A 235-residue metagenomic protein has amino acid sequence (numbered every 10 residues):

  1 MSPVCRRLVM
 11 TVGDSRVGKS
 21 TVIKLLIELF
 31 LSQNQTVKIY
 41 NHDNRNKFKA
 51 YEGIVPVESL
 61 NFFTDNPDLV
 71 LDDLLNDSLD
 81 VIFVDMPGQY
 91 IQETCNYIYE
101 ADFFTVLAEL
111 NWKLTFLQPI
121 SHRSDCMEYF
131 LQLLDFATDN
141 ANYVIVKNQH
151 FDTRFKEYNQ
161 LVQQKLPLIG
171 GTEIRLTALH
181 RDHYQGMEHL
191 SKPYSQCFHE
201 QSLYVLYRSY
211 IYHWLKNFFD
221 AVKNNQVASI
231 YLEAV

Functional and structural regions predicted by a protein language model:
T11: Hydrophobic anchor at the beta1->P-loop junction of P-loop NTPases
S15-R16: Walker A (P-loop) phosphate-binding loop of P-loop NTPases
K19: Conserved lysine of the Walker
V22, L26: Hydrophobic positions on the alpha1 helix immediately C-terminal to the Walker A/P-loop
N34-F48: Short beta-strand-centered segment that lines the nucleotide-binding/catalytic pocket of NTP-utilizing
R45-L60: P-loop NTPase switch/communication element
D80-I98: Switch II (G3) loop of P-loop NTPases
Q92-M187: Conserved catalytic-core segment of NTP-binding enzymes
